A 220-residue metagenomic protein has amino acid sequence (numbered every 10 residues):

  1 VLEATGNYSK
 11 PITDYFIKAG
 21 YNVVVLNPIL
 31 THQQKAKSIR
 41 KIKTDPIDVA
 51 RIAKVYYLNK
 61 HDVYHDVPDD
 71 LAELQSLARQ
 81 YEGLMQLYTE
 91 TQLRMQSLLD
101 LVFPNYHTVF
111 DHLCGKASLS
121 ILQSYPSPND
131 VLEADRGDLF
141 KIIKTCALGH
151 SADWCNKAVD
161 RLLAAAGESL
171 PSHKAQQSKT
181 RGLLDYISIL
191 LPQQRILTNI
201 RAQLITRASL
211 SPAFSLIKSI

Functional and structural regions predicted by a protein language model:
V1-I220: A detector of single, family-specific signature residues that are central to catalytic or substrate-handling motifs
